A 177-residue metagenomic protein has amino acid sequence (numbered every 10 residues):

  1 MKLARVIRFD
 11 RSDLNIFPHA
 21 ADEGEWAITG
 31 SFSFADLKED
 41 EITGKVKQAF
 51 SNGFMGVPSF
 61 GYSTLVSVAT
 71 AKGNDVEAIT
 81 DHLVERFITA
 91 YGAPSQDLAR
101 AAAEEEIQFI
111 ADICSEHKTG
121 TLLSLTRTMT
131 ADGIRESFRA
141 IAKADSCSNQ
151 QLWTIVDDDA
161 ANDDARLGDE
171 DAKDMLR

Functional and structural regions predicted by a protein language model:
M1-S63, T154-K173: N-terminal accessory interaction module
A49, G53, H82-R86, A90 (+3 more regions): Charge-rich, solvent-exposed alpha-helical interaction surfaces
G61-D75: Extended, non-catalytic structural segments that build the interaction scaffolds of large macromolecular assemblies
D75-L83: Short acidic alpha-helix initiation/capping motifs at coil-to-helix transition points, especially at protein N-termini
H82, I88, Q108, D112 (+2 more regions): Extended terminal accessory/targeting regions
T89-E104: Short, surface-exposed acidic
R100-C114: Amphipathic alpha-helical segments that form the core helices of the histone-fold
S115-R177: Acidic, proline/glycine-rich low-complexity IDRs
